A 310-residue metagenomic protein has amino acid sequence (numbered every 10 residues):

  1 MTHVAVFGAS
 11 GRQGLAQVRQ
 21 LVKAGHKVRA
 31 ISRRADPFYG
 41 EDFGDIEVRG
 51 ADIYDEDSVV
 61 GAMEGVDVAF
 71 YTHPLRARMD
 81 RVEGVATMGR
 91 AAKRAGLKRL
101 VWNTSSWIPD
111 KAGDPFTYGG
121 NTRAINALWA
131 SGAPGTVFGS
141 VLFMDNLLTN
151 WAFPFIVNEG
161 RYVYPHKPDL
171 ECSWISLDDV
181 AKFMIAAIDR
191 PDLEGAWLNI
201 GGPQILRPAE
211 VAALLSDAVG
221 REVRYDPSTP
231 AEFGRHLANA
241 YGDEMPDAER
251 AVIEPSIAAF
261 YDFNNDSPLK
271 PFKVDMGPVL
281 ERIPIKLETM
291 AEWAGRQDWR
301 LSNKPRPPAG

Functional and structural regions predicted by a protein language model:
T2-F43, Y54-D57, A62-V66, L75-D80 (+4 more regions): Oxidoreductase cofactor-interface core, primarily capturing Rossmann-like NAD(P)-dependent enzymes
A51: Cofactor-binding loops of NAD(P)H-dependent oxidoreductases, dominated by short-chain dehydrogenase/reductases
A69: Hydrophobic beta-strand segment of the Class I
R81-V85: Aromatic "clamp/platform" in nucleotide-sugar-dependent glycosyltransferases that forms part of the donor/acceptor
A86, D178-A186, A291, G295: Amphipathic alpha-helical segments that line or abut small-molecule/effector binding pockets and mediate allosteric
R224, T229-P230: Substrate-binding/catalytic subdomain of NAD(P)-dependent oxidoreductase enzymes
A231-G310: A hydrophobic C-terminal alpha-helical subdomain
